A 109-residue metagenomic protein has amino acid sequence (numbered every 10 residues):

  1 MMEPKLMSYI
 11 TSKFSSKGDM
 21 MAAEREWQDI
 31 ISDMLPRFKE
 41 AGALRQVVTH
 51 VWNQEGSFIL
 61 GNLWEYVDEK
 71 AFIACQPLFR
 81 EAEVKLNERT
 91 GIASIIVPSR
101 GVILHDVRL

Functional and structural regions predicted by a protein language model:
M1-P4, K39-G61, V84-L109: Glycine-rich beta-strand-turn "strand-cap" elements at beta-sheet edges
M2-L6, T11-D29, V67-E69, R80 (+1 more regions): N-proximal accessory regions
K5-F14, Q46-R80: Short, well-ordered beta-strand segments in beta-rich or mixed alpha/beta enzyme and ligand-binding folds
G18-V47, E81-R89: Short amphipathic alpha-helical segments
